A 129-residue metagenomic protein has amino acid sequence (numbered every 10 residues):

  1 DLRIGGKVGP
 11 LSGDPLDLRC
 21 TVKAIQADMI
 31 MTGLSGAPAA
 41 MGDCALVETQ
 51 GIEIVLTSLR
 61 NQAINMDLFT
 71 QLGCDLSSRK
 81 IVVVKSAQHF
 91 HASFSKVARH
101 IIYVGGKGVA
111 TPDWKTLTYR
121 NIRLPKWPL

Functional and structural regions predicted by a protein language model:
D1-R19: Ligand-binding beta-strand-loop-alpha-helix segment within the catalytic cores of soluble metabolic enzymes
P15-L129: Extended hydrophobic packing segments that form well-structured cores
